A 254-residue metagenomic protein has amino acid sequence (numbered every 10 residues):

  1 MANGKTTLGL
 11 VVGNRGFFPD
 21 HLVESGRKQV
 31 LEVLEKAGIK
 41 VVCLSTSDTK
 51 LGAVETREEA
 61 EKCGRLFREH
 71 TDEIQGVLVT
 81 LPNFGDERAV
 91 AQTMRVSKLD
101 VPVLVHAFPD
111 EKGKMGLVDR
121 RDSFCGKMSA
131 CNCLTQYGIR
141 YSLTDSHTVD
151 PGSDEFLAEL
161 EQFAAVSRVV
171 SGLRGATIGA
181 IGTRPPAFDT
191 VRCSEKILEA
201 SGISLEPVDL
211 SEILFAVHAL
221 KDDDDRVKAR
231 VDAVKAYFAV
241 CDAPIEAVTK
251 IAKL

Functional and structural regions predicted by a protein language model:
M1-S171, G175-L254: Metallocofactor- and cofactor-centric catalytic cores in central/energy metabolism, strongly enriched
